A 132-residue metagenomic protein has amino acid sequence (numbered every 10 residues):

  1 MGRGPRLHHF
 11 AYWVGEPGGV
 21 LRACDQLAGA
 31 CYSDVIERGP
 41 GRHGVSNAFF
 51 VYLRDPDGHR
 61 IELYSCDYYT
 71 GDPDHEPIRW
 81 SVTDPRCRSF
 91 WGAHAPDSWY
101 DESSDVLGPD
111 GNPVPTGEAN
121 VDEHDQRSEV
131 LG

Functional and structural regions predicted by a protein language model:
G4: Long C-terminal interaction/binding lobes of large macromolecular proteins
Y12-R60, S65-G132: Vicinal oxygen chelate
